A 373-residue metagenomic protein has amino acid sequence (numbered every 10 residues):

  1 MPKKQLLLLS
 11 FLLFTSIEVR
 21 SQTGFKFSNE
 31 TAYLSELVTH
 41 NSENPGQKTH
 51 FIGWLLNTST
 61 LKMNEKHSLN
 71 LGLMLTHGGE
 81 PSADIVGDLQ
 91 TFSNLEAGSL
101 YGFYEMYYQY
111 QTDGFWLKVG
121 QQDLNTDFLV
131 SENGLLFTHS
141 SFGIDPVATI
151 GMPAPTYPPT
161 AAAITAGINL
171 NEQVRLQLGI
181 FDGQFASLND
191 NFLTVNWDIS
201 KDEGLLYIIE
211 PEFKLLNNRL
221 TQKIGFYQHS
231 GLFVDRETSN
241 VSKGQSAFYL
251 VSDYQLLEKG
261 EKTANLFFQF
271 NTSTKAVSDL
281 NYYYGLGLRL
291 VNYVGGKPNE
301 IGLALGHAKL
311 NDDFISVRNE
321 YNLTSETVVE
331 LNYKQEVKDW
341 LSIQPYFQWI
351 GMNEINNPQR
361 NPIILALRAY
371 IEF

Functional and structural regions predicted by a protein language model:
S21-F27, T60-N70, G114, Q173 (+4 more regions): Short loop/turn motifs that connect adjacent beta-strands in outer-membrane beta-barrel proteins
N29-L37, L71-L75, L117-Q121, L178-D182 (+6 more regions): Transmembrane beta-barrel strands of outer-membrane/channel proteins
L34-S42, T76-E80, T126, T149 (+6 more regions): Sequence/structural signature of outer-membrane beta-barrel proteins
N44-F51, L95-G98, A154-T156, W197-E203 (+4 more regions): Replace "Gram-negative outer membrane beta-barrel proteins" with "bacterial and organellar outer membrane beta-barrel
W54-L56, E105-Y107, A163-T165, I208-E210 (+4 more regions): Membrane-embedded beta-strand positions in outer-membrane beta-barrel channels/transporters
T60-G183, S278-L286, L290-V294, P298-I315: Outer membrane beta-barrel
K214-F314, L331: Detector for outer-membrane/organellar transmembrane beta-barrel domains, recognizing the amphipathic beta-strand
N361-F373: Outer-membrane beta-barrel "beta-signal"
